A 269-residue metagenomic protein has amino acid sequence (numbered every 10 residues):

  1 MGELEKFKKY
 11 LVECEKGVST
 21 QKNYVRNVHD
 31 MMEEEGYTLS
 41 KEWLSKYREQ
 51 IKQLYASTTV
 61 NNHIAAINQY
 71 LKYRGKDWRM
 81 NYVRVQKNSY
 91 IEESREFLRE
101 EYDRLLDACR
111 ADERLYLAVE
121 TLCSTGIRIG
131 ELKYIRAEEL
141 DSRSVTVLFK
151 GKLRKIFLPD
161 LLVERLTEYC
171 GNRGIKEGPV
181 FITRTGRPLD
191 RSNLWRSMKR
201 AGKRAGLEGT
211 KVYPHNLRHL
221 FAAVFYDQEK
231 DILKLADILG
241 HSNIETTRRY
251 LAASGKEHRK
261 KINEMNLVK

Functional and structural regions predicted by a protein language model:
L4, E13-K76, L158: Non-catalytic DNA-binding core/recognition domains of DNA-processing enzymes
S45-E49, Q53, K76-R104, F149-G151 (+1 more regions): Flexible interdomain linker/hinge and immediately adjacent N-terminus of the catalytic tyrosine-recombinase domain
E96, K150, L239, I244-E264: Catalytic-site neighborhood detector that most strongly recognizes the C-terminal catalytic loop/helix of tyrosine
R99-I129: Basic, Lys/Arg- and aromatic-enriched nucleic-acid-binding interface segment
E120, R218-S242, R249: C-terminal catalytic core of tyrosine-transesterase DNA break-rejoin enzymes
L122-R143: Short, charged phosphate-coordinating catalytic segments
F149-E168, G178-K199: C-terminal catalytic core of Y-nucleophile DNA break-rejoin enzymes
N266-K269: C-terminal secondary-structure termini that scaffold catalytic or DNA-interacting sites
